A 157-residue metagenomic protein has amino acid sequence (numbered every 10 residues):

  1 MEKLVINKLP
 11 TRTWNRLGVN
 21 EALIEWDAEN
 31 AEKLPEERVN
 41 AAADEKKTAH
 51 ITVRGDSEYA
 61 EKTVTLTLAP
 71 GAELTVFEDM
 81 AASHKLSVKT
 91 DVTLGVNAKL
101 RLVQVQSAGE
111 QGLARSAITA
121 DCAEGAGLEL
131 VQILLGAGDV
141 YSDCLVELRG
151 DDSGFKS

Functional and structural regions predicted by a protein language model:
M1-P35: Short, Gly/Pro- and small/polar-rich lid/capping loops
W26, K33-S157: Conserved beta-strand/loop scaffold segments within soluble protein domains that form the structured core and edges
